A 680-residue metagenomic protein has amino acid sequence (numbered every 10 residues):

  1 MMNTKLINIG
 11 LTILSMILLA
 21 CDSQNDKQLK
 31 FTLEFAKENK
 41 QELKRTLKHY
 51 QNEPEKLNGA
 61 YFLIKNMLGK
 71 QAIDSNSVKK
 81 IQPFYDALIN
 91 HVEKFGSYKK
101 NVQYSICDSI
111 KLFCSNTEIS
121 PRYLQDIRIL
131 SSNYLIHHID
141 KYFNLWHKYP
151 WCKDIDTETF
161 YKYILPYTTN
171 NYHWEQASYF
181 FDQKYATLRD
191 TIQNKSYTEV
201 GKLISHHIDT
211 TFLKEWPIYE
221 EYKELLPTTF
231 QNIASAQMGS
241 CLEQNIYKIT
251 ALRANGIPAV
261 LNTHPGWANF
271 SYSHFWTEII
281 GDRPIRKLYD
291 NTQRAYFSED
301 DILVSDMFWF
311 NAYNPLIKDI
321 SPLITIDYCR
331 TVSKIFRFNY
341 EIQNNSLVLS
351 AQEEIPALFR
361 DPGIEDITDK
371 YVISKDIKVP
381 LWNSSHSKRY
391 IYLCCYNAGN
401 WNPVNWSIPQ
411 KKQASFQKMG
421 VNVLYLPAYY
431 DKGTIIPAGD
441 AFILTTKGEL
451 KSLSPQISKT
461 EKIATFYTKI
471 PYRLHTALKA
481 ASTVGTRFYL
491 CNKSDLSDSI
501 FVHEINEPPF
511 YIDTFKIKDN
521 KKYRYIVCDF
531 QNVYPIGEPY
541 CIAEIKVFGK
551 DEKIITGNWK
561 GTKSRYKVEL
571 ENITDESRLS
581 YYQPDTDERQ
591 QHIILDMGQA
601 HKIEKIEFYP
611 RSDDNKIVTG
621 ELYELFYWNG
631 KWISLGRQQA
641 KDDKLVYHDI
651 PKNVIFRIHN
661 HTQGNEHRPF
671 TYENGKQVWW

Functional and structural regions predicted by a protein language model:
L19-A20: C-terminal motif of bacterial Sec signal peptides marking the signal peptidase cleavage site
Q28-K37, H49-Q51, T187-H207, E220-Q231 (+1 more regions): Hydrophobic/aromatic-rich core segments of domains that either
E34, E38, K44-R45, E53-A236: Secondary-structure boundary elements
S374-S384, Y472: A short, amphipathic beta-strand motif
R389-S407, R487-S497, F501, D613 (+3 more regions): Short amphipathic beta-strand segments in non-cytosolic proteins
K411-T434, N520, D649-K652: Short Pro-Gly-centered beta-turn/loop motif in secreted/extracellular proteins
D431-T460, E538, F670-W680: Structured interaction patches on ligand/partner-binding surfaces of diverse proteins
K459-K522, Y534-K605, Y609-V618, Y623 (+1 more regions): Disordered, acidic Ser/Thr/Pro-rich linker "stalks" and the adjacent N-terminal cap of the next globular domain
